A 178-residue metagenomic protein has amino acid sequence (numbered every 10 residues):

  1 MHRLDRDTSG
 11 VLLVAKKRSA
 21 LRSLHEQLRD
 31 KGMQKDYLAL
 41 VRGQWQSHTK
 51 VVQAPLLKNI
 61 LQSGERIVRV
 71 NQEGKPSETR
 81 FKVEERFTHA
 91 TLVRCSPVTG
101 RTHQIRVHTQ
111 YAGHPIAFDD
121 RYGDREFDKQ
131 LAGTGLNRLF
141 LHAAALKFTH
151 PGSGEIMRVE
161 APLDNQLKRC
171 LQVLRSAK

Functional and structural regions predicted by a protein language model:
M1-K178: RNA pseudouridine synthases
